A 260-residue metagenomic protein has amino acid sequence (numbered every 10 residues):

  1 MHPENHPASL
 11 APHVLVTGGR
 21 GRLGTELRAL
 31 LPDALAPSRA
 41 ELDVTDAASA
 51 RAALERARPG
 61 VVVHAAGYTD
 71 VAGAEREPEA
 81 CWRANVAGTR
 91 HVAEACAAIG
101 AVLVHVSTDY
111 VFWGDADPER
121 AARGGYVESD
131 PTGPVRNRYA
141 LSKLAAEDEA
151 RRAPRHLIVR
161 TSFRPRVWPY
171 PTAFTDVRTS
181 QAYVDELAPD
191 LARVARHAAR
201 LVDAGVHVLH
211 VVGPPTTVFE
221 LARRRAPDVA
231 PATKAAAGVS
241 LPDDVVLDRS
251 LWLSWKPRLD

Functional and structural regions predicted by a protein language model:
H2, P7, A11-P32: N-terminal Rossmann NAD(P)H-binding glycine-rich loop of SDR-like oxidoreductase domains
T17, P37, A65-A66, L103-D109 (+1 more regions): SDR active-site strand-loop-helix element
L35-A48: Rossmann-fold cofactor-recognition segment
A47-A84, A95: NAD(P)H-binding glycine-rich loop region in Rossmannoid oxidoreductase-like domains and their noncatalytic homologs
Y68-A72, V111, P165: Active-site beta-alpha loop architecture of Rossmann-like, nucleotide-cofactor-dependent enzymes
R83, G88-H91, V111-I158, F174: Catalytic helix-loop patch of NAD(P)-dependent Rossmann-fold dehydrogenases
T161, Y170-A199, A204: Substrate-positioning beta->alpha
D190-R193, H197-D244: Mid/C-terminal beta-alpha module of Rossmann-like enzyme folds, strongest in SDR-family dehydrogenases/epimerases
